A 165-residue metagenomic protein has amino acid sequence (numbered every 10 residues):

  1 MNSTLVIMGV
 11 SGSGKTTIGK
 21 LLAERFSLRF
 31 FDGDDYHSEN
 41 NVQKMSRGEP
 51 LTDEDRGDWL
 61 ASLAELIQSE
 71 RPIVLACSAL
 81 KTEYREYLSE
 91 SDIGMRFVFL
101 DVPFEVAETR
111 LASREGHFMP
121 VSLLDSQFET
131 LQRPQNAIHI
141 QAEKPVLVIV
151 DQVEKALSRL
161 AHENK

Functional and structural regions predicted by a protein language model:
I7: Hydrophobic anchor at the beta1->P-loop junction of P-loop NTPases
V10: P-loop (Walker A) phosphate-binding loop of NTP-binding proteins
K15: Conserved lysine of the Walker
I18: Hydrophobic positions on the alpha1 helix immediately C-terminal to the Walker A/P-loop
E24-S62: Conserved substrate/cofactor phosphate-moiety recognition/catalytic segment in nucleotide-dependent phosphotransferases
E54-D92, L100: Glycine-rich phosphate-binding loop used to anchor ATP phosphates in small-molecule kinases, encompassing both
D92-R110: Conserved phosphate-donor/acceptor-positioning beta-strand/loop module used by diverse small-molecule
S113-E154: Small-molecule kinase domains that catalyze NTP-dependent phosphoryl transfer to phosphate-bearing small molecules
